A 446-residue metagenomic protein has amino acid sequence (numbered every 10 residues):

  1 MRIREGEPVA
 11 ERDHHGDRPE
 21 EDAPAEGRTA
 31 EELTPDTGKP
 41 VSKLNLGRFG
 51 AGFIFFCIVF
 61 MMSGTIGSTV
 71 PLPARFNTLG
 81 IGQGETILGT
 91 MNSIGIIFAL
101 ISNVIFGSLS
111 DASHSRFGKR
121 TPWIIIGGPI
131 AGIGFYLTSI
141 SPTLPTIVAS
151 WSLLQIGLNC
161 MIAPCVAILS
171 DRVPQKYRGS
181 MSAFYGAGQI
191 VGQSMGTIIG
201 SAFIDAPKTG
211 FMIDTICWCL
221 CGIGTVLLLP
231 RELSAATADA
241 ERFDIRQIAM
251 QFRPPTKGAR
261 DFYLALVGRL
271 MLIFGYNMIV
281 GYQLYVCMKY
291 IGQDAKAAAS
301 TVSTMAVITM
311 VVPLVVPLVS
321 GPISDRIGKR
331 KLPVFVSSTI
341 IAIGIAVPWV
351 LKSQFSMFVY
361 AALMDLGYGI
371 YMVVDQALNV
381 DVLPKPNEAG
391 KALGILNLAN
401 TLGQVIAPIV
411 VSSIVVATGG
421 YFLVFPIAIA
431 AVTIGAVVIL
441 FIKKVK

Functional and structural regions predicted by a protein language model:
P24-G47, E232-V267: Juxtamembrane intracellular "pre-TM" segments in multi-pass secondary transporters
P35-I96, D261-G268, L272-Q293: Helix-loop boundary and gating motifs at the non-cytosolic
L72, C160-V173, I370-P384: Intracellular juxtamembrane helix-capping segments at the cytosolic ends of symmetry-related transmembrane helices
F98-A99, G179-S201, N397-P408: Glycine-rich segments within core transmembrane alpha-helices of 12-TM secondary carriers
N103-F117, V316-K329, V415: Helix-to-loop junctions at the C-terminal end of transmembrane segments in multipass secondary transporters
K119-T121, A202-C217, S412-V432: A membrane-interface helix-boundary motif in multi-pass transporters
R120-Y136, L332-V347: Structural signature of the two symmetry-related core transmembrane helices
N387-A417: A late C-terminal transmembrane helix in Major Facilitator Superfamily
